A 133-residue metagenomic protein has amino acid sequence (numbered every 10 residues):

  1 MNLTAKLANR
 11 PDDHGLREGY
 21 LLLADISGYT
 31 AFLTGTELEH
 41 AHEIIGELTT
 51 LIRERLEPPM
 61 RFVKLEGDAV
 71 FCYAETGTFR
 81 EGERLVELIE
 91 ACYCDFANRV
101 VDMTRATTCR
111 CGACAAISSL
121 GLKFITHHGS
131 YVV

Functional and structural regions predicted by a protein language model:
L3-L88: Catalytic NTP-binding/metal-coordinating core of nucleotidyl cyclase/transferase enzymes
E57-R84, R99-V133: Catalytic core of nucleotidyl cyclases, primarily class III adenylyl/guanylyl cyclases
A91-A97: Acidic, glycine-rich loop-and-strand cores that form catalytic or ligand-binding grooves in diverse globular domains
